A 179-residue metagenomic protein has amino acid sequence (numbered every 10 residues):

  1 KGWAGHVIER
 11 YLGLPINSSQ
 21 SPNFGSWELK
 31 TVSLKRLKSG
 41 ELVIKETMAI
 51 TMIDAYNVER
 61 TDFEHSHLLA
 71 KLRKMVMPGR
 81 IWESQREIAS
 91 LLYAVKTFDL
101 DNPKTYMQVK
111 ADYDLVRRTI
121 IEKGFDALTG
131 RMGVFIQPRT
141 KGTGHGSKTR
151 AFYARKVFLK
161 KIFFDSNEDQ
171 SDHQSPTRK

Functional and structural regions predicted by a protein language model:
K1-K179: Nucleic-acid endonuclease domains
